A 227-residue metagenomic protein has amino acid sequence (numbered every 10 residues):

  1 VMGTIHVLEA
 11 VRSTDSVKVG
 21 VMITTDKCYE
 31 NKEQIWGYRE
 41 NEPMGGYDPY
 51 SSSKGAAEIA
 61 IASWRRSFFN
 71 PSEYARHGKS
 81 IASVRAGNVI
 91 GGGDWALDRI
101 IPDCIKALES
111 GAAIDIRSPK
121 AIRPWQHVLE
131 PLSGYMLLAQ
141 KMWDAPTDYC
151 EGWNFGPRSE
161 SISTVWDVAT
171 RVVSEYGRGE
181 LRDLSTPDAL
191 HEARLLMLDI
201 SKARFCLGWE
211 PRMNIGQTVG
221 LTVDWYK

Functional and structural regions predicted by a protein language model:
V1-E9, L129-L132, M136: Conserved active-site region of classical short-chain dehydrogenase/reductase
M2-E9, S13-V19, I23, C28-N88 (+1 more regions): Catalytic helix-loop patch of NAD(P)-dependent Rossmann-fold dehydrogenases
T4, L97-P102, Y135, A169: Amphipathic alpha-helical segments in well-structured domains
E9-S13, A62, R66, K106 (+3 more regions): Short, well-ordered alpha-helices that flank and scaffold nucleotide-derived cofactor binding pockets
W36-N41, R99-P102, R171-V173: Glycine-rich, phosphate-binding/catalytic loops in enzymes
G55, R99, N214: Charged, alpha-helix-enriched surfaces in structured cytosolic catalytic cores of large nucleotide-utilizing machines
N88, L108-K227: C-terminal substrate-binding subdomain of Rossmann-fold SDR/epimerase-dehydratase oxidoreductases
